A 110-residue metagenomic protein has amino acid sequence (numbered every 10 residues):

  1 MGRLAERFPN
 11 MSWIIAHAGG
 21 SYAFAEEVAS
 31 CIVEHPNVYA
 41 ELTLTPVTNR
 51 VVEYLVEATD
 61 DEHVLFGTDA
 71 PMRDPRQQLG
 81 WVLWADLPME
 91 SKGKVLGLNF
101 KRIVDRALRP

Functional and structural regions predicted by a protein language model:
M1-L65: Catalytic pocket-lining loop regions of alpha/beta-barrel enzymes, especially the amidohydrolase/enolase/GH5 lineages
A18, T45, M72, M89-E90: A generic helix-loop boundary/linker signal
A58-H63, R73-P110: Mid-to-C-terminal alpha-helical segments outside catalytic/metal-binding sites
D69: Active-site glycine-centered loops adjacent to acidic/histidine catalytic or metal-binding residues that shape
